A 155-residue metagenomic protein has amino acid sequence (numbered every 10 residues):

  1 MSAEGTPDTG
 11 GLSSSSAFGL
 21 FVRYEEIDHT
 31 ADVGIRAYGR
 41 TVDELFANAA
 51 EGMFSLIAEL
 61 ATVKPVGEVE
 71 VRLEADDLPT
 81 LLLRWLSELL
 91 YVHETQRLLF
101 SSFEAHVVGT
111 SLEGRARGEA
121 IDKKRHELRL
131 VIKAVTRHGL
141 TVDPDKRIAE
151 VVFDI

Functional and structural regions predicted by a protein language model:
S2-D8, L12-I155: N-terminal intrinsically disordered, cationic/polar leader segments that include organellar targeting peptides
